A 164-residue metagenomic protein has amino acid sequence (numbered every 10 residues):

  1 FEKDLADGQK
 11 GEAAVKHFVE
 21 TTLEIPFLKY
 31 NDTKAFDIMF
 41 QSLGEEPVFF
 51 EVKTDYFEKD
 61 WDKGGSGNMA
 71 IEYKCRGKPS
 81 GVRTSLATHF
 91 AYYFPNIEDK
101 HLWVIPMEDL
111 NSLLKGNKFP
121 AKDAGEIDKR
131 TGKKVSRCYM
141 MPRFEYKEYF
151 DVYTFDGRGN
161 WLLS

Functional and structural regions predicted by a protein language model:
F1-K34, Y56: Acidic-basic catalytic patches of nuclease active cores, encompassing PD-(D/E)XK and other metal-cofactor nuclease
E2, L28, T54-L102: Catalytic cores of nucleic-acid endonucleases
K3, D7, A13, S42 (+1 more regions): Extended, non-core accessory segments
T33-A35, E45-F49, S66, T84-A87: Short connector loops at helix/strand junctions that flank enzyme active sites, especially segments positioning acidic
I38-F40, E45-D60: Conserved catalytic cores of phosphodiester-cleaving nucleases, focusing on short active-site segments
I97-S164: Non-catalytic C-terminal interaction segments of nucleic acid-processing enzymes
